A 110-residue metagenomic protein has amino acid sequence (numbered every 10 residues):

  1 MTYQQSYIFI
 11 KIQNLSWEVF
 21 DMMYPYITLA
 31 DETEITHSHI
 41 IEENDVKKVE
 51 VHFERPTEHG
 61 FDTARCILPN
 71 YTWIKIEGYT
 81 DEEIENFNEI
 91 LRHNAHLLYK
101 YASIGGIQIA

Functional and structural regions predicted by a protein language model:
T2, W17-M23, D45, T57-L68 (+1 more regions): Alpha-helical membrane insertion/targeting regions
T2-K48: Short, charged/polar N-terminal "headpieces" of proteins
Y3, F20-M22, V49, K75 (+2 more regions): A general marker of short, structured functional hotspots
N14, N44, N70, N86-N88 (+1 more regions): Detector for Asparagine
H37-Y79: A short, structured beta-strand/loop element
E77-A110: Acidic, low-complexity intrinsically disordered segments
